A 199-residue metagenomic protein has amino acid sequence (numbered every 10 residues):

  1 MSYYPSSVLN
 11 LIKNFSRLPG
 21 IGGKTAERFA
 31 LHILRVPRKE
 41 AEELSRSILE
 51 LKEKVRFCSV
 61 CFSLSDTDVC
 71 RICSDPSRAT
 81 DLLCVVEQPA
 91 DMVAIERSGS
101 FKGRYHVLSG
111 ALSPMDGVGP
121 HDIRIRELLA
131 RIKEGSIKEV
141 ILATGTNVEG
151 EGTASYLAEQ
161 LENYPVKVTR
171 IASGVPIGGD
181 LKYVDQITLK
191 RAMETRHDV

Functional and structural regions predicted by a protein language model:
S2-V8, R17, E27-L83, Q88-M92: Cys/His-rich Zn2+-binding cysteine-cluster or related metal-binding knuckle/ribbon modules and their
L9-K13, E27-L31, E42, R46 (+8 more regions): Solvent-exposed alpha-helical segments within well-ordered globular domains of core cellular machineries
N14, L18, V36, L51-K54 (+10 more regions): Conserved, well-folded catalytic cores of nucleic-acid-processing and energy-transducing macromolecular machines
P19, R38, L51, S63 (+3 more regions): Conserved phosphate/pyrophosphate-binding and hydrolysis machinery centered on Walker-type P-loop NTPases, extending
A26, D75-I141: Extended interfacial segments that mediate partner engagement and assembly in macromolecular machines
E40, S45-I48, S59, R71-I72 (+6 more regions): Core recognition of P-loop NTPase motor domains used across DNA-transaction enzymes
L129-V199: Long C-terminal interaction/binding lobes of large macromolecular proteins
